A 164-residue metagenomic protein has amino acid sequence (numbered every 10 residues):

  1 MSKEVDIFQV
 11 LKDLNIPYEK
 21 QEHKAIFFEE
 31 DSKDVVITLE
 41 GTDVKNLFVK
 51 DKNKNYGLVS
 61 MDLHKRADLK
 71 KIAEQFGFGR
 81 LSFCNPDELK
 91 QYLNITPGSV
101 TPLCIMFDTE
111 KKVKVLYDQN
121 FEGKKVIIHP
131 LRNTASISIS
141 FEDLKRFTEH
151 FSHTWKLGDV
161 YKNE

Functional and structural regions predicted by a protein language model:
M1-E164: Extended, low-hydrophobicity, polar/charged segments
